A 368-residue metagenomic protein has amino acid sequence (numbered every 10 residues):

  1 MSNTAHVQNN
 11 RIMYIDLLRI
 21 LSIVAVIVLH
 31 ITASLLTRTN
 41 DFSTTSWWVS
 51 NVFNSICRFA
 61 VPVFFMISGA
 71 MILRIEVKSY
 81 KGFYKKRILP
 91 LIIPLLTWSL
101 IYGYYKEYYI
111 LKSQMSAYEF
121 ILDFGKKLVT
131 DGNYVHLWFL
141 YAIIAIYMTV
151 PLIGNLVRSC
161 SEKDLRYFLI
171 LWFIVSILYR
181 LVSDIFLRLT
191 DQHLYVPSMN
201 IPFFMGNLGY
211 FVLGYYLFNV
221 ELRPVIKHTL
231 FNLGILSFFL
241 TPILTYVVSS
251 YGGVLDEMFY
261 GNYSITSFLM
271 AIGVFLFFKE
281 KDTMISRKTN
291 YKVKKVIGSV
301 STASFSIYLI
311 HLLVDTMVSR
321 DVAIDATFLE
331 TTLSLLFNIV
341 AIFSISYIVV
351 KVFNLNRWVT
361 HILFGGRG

Functional and structural regions predicted by a protein language model:
S2-H6, D282-I297, L312-G368: C-terminal "closing" transmembrane helix and its immediate cytosolic amphipathic cap in multi-pass membrane proteins
Q8-I12, E76-K86, I153-L165, L217-L230 (+1 more regions): Membrane-interface helix-boundary motifs at transmembrane edges
M13-R74, L91-S99: Functionally critical transmembrane alpha-helices in membrane proteins and complexes, commonly lining
V28-I31, S99-L100, L171-D184, G234-S249 (+1 more regions): Aromatic-anchored segments of alpha-helical transmembrane domains
V49-A60, L128-A142, S183-G209, P242-G273: Interfacial loop-to-helix transition and helix-capping segments at the boundaries of transmembrane helices
N54-V63, I75-E107, L111, S116-V135 (+4 more regions): Transmembrane alpha-helical segments and their boundary/interface "anchor" motifs in multi-pass integral membrane
V63-F65, L73, Y102-Q114, E119-L189 (+1 more regions): Hydrophobic alpha-helical segments with transmembrane-like composition
P224-G298, L329: Alpha-helical transmembrane segments and terminal signal-anchor/GPI-anchor hydrophobic tails, characterized by long
